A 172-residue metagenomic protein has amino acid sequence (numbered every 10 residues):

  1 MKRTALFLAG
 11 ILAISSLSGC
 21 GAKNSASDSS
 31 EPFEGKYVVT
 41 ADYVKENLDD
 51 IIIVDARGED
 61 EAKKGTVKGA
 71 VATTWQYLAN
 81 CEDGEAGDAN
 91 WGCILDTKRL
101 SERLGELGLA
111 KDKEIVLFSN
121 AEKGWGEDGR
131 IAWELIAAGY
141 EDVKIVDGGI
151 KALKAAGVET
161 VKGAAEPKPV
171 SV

Functional and structural regions predicted by a protein language model:
T4-I11, G21-E31, I94, K98-V172: Thiolate-centered catalytic microenvironments shared by cysteine-dependent enzyme domains
S15-G19: C-terminal motif of bacterial Sec signal peptides marking the signal peptidase cleavage site
F33-D112: Positively charged, proline/Ser/Thr-rich regional signature most characteristic of the Rhodanese/CDC25-like
